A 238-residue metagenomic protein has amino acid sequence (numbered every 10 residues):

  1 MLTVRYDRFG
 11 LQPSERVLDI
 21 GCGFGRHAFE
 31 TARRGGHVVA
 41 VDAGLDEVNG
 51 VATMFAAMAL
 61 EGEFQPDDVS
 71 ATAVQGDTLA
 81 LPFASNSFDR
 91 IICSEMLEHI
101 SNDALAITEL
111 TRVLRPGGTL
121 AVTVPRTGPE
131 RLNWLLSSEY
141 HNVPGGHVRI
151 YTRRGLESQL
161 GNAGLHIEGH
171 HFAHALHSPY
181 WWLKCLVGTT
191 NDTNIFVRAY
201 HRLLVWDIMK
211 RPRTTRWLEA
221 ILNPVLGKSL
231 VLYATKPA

Functional and structural regions predicted by a protein language model:
M1-A84, R90-S94, A104-I107, N194 (+3 more regions): Conserved N-terminal segment of class I S-adenosyl-L-methionine
V38, L120-A121: A short hydrophobic/small-residue beta-strand
S94-L97, T123: Residues lining the SAM
A104-T119: A short glycine-rich, Lys/Arg-flanked "PGG" loop and its adjoining helix->strand segment in the class I
T123-P125, A173: Alpha/beta-hydrolase-fold catalytic nucleophile elbow
P125-R149, E157-Q159: Short, glycine-/aromatic-enriched active-site segment of Class I SAM-dependent methyltransferases
L165-A175: Conserved S-adenosyl-L-methionine
